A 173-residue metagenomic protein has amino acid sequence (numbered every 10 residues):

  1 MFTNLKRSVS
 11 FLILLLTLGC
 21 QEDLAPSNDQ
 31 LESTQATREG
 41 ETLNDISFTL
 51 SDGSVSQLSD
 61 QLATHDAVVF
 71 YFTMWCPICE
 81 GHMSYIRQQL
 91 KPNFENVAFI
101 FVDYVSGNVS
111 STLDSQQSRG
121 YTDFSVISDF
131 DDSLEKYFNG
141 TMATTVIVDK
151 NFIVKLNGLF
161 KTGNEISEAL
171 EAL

Functional and structural regions predicted by a protein language model:
M1-V9: Bacterial N-terminal signal peptides that target proteins for export
L16-G19: C-terminal motif of bacterial Sec signal peptides marking the signal peptidase cleavage site
Q21-D23: Bacterial signal peptide processing site
A25-D60: N-terminal "domain-start" segment that seeds a small globular fold
L58-E80: Short active-site neighborhood of thiol/selenol oxidoreductases, capturing the structured segment around
V69-Y71, A98-D103, S125-S128, V146-I147: Structural recognition of the beta-strand scaffold that forms the well-ordered cores of secreted hydrolase catalytic
E80-R119, D131-K136: Structural microenvironment flanking redox-active thiols in thiol-disulfide oxidoreductases
R119-Y121, F130-A172: Thiol/disulfide oxidoreductase modules built on the thioredoxin-like
